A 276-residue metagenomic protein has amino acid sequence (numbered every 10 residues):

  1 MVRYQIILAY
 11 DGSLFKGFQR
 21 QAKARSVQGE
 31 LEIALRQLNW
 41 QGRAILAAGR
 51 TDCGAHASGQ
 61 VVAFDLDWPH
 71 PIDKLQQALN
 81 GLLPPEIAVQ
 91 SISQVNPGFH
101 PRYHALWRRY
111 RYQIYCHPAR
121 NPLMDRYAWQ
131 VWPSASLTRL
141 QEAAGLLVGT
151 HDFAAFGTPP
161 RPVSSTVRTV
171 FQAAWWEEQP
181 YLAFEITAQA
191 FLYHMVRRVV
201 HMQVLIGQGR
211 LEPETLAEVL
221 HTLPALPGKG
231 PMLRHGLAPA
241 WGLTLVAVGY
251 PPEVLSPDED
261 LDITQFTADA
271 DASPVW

Functional and structural regions predicted by a protein language model:
M1-W276: Structured-RNA-binding interfaces characteristic of tRNA pseudouridine synthases
